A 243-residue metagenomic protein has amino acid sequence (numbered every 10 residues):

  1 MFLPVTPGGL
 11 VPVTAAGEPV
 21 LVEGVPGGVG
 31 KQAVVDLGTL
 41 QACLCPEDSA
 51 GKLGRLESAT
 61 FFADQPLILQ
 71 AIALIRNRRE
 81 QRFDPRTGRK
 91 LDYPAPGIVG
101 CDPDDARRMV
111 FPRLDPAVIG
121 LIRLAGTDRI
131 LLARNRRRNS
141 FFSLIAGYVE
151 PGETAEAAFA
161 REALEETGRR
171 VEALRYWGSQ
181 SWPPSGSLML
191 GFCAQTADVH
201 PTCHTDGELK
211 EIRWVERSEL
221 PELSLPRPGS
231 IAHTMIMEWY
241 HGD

Functional and structural regions predicted by a protein language model:
M1-Q81, N139-F142, D206-D243: Nudix hydrolase/Nudix homology domain
E80-Q81, G88, V99: Residues immediately within or flanking Cys/His clusters that coordinate Zn2+ in small zinc-binding modules
P85-T87, L124: Short cysteine-rich loop/turn motifs with clustered Cys
A95, V99-L144, Y148, R170-V171 (+1 more regions): N-terminal strand-loop-strand
M109-P112, W182, H204, P226: Short Gly/Pro-enriched turn/cap motifs at secondary-structure boundaries
P116-V118, L188-L190, K210: Change "...and in nucleic-acid phosphodiester-cleaving endonucleases..." to "...and in nucleic-acid processing enzymes
S143-G178, F192: The catalytic Nudix box helix
Q180-C203: Active-site-adjacent beta-strand/loop module that shapes the phosphate/pyrophosphate-binding cleft
